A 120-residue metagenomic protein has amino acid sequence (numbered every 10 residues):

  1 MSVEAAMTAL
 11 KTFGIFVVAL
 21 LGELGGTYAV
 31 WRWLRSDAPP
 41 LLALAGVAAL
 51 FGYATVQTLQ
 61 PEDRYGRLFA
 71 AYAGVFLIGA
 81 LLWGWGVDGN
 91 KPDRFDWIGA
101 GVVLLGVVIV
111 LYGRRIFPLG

Functional and structural regions predicted by a protein language model:
S2-G120: Polytopic alpha-helical membrane proteins, predominantly small-molecule transporters/carriers
